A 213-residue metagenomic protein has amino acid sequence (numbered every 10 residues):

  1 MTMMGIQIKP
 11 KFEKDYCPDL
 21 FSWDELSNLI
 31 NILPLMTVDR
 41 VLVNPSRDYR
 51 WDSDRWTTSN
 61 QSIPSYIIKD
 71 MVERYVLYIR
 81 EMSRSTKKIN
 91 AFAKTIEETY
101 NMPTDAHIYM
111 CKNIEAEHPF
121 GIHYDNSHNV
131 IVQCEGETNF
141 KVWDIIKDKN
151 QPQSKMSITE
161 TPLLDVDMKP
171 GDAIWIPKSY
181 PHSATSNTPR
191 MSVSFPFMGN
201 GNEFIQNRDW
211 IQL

Functional and structural regions predicted by a protein language model:
M1-L42: An N-terminal JmjN-like helical accessory module and its immediate linker preceding a catalytic domain
Q7-P10, V76, A173: Residue-level preference for the first positions of well-ordered beta-strands
E13, I174, M191-V193: Hydrophobic/aromatic beta-strand patches that form the interior of the parallel beta-sheet core in alpha/beta enzyme
D19, N31-P170, Y180-Q212: Active-site region of the double-stranded beta-helix
W175-S179: Residue-level recognition of conserved beta-strand edge/terminus positions
